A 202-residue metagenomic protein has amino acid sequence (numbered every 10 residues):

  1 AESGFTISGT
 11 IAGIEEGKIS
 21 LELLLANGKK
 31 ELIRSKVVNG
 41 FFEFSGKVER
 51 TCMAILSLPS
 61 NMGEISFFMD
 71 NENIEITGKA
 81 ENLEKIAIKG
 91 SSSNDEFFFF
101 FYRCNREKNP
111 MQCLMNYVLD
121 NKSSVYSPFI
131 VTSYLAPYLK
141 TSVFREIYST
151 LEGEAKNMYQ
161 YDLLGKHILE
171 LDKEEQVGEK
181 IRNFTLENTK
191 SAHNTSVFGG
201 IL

Functional and structural regions predicted by a protein language model:
A1, N109-V177: N-terminal targeting signals for export/organelle localization
A1-N121: A non-transmembrane, solvent-exposed segment enriched in polar/low-complexity residues
S35, A155, V197: Functionally constrained cores in energy, signaling, and assembly domains
P59, I88-E96, N105-E107, S133 (+3 more regions): Short, Lys/Arg-enriched charge-dense amphipathic segments
L163-G200: N-terminal "domain-start" segment that seeds a small globular fold
